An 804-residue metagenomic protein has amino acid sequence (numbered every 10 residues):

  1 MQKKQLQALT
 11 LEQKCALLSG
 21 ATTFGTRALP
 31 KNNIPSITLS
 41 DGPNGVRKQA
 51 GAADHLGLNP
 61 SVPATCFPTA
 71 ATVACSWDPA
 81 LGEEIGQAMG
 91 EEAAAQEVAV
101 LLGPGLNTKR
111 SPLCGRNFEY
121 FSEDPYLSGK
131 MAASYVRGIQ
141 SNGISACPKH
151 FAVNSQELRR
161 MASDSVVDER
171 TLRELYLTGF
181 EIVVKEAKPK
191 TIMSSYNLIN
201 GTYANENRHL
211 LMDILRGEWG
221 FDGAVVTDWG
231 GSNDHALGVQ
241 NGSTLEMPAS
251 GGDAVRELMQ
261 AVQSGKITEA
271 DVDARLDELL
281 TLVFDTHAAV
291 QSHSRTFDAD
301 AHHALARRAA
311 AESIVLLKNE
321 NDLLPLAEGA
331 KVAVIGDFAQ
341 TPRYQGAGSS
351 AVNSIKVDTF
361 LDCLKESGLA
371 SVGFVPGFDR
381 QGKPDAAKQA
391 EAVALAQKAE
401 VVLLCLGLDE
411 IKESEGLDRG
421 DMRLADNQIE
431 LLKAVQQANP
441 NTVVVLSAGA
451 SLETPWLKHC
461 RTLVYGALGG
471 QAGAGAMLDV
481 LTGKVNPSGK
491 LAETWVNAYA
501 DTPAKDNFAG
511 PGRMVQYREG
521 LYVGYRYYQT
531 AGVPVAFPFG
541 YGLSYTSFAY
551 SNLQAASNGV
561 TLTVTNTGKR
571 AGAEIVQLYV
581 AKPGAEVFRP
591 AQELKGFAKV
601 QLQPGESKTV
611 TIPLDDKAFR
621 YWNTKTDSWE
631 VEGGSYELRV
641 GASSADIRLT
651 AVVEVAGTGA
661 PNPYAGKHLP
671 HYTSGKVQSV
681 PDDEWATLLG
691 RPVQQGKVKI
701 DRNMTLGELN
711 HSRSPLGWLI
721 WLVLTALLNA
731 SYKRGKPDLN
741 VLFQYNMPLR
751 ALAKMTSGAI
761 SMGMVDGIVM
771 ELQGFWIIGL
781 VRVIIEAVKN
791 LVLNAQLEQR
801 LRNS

Functional and structural regions predicted by a protein language model:
M1-Y621, S635-R639, S644, G758 (+5 more regions): Glycoside hydrolase catalytic-domain context in secreted enzymes
T38, L245, I355-D358, D362 (+8 more regions): A broadly tuned "polar low-complexity/structure-edge" signature
D616-P663: Terminal connector regions
A651-V723: Charged, amphipathic alpha-helical linkers/stalks
P692-S804: Long, compositionally biased, glycine/small-hydrophobic-enriched stretches that function as flexible linkers, tethers
